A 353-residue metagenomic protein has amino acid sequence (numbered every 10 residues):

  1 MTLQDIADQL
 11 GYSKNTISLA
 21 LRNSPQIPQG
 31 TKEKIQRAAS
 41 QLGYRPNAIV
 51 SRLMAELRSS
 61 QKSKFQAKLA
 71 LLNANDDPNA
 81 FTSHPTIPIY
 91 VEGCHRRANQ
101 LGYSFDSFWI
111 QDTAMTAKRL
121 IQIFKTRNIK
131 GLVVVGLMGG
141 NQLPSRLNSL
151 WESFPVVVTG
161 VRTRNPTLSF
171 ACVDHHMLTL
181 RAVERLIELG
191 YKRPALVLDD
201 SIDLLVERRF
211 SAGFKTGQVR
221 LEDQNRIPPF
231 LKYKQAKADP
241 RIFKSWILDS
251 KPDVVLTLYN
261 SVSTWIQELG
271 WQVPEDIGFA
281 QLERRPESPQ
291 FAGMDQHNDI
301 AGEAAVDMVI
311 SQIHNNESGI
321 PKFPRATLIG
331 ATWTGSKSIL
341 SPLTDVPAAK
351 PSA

Functional and structural regions predicted by a protein language model:
M1-R58, A353: N-terminal helix-turn-helix DNA-binding module of bacterial transcription factors
Q4, L42-I121, K130, D200: Amphipathic helical "hinge" segments at domain boundaries
A70-L71, N128-L137, V157, A195-L198 (+2 more regions): Periplasmic-binding protein-like
A98-Q111, P166, P194-V197, R208-P240 (+1 more regions): Short beta-strand elements in bilobed, periplasmic/extracellular small-molecule ligand-binding domains
V135-L178, F279-A292: Flexible loop/hinge segments that line or gate small-molecule binding clefts
S169-L196, K237-K244, Q296-E317: Hydrophobic alpha-helical segments within soluble ligand-binding/sensing domains
A182-L221, G319-L340: An alpha-beta-alpha
S245-A353: Flexible loop/turn connectors
